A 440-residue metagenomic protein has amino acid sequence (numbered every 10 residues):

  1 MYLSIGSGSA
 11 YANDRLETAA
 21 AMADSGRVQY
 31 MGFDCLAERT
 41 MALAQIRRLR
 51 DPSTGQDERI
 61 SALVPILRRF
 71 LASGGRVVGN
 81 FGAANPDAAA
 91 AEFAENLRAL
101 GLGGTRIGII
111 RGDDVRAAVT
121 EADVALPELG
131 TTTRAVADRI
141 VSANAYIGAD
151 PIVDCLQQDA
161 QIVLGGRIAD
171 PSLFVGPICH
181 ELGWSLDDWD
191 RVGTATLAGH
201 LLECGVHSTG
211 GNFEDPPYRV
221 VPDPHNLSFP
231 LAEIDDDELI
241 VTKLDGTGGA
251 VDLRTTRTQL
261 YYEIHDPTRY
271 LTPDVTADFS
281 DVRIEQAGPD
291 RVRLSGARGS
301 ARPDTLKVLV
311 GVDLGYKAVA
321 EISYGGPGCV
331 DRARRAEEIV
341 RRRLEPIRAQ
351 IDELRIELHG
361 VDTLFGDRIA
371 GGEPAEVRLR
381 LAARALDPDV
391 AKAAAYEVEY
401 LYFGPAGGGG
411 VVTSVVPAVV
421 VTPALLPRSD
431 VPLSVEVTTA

Functional and structural regions predicted by a protein language model:
M1-A20: N-terminal amphipathic/basic leader segments beginning at the initiator methionine
Y11-A12, A37-R39, F81-A90, R167-L173 (+1 more regions): Gly/Ser/Thr-rich loops at beta-strand to alpha-helix junctions that form or flank small-molecule/cofactor-binding
G26-A44: N-terminal glycine-rich anion-binding loops that anchor highly charged ligand groups
A99-V115, V175-P216: Catalytic or ion-translocation cores adjacent to nucleophile or general acid/base/metal-coordination motifs in diverse
G103-I107, S208-V220, P267-Q286, R343-H359 (+1 more regions): Flexible, glycine/charged-enriched surface loops at secondary-structure junctions
V115-G165: An acidic, phosphate/nucleotide-engaging active-site surface
V192-G296: A conserved active-site cap/scaffold subdomain adjacent to cofactor or substrate pockets
G296-A440: C-terminal non-catalytic interaction/assembly regions of soluble proteins
